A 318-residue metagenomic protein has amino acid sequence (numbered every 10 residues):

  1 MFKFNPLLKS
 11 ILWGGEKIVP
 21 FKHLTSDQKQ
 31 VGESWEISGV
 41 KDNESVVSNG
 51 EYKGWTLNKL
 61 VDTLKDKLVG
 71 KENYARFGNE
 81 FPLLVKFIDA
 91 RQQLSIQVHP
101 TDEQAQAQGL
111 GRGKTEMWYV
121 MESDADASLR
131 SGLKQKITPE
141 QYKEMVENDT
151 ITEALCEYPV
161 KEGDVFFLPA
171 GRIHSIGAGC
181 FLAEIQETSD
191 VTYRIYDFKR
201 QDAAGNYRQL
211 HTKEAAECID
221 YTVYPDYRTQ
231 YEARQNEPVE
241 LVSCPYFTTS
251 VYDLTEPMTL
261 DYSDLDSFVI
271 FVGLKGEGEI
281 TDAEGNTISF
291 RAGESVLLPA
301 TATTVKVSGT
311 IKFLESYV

Functional and structural regions predicted by a protein language model:
M1-I137, D197-P225, T249: Transition-metal
G78-E80, I88-Q93, D102, S123-D126 (+2 more regions): Ligand-binding loop in jelly-roll beta-barrel domains
V85-K86, L94, E116-Y119, E157-Y158 (+4 more regions): His/acidic/aromatic-lined binding-pocket segments of jelly-roll/cupin-type domains and related regulatory beta-sandwich
E144-T152, E277-E279: Short, structured beta-strand/loop micro-motifs enriched in basic residues and often containing a Trp
N148-A154, V165-F167, I173-Y224: An exposed, glycine/acidic-rich loop-and-rim segment of catalytic or binding clefts
L155-F167, D282-A302: Short acidic-glycine-tyrosine-enriched beta hairpin
Y193-L265: C-terminal amphipathic alpha-helical segment
T259-L260, G276-T281, S295: Short beta-strand segments in beta-sandwich/barrel cores
